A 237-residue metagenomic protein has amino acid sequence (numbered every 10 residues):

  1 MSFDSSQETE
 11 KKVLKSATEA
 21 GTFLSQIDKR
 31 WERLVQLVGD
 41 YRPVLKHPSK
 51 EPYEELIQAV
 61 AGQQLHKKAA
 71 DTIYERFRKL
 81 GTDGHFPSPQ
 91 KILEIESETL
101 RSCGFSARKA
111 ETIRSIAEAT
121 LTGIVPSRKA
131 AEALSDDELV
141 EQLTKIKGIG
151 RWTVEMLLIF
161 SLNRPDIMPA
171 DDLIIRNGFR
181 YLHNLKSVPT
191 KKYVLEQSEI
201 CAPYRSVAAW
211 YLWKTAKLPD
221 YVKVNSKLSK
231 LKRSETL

Functional and structural regions predicted by a protein language model:
M1-L134, E196-L237: N-terminal polyanion-binding entry modules of DNA glycosylases/AP lyases and select other DNA-binding proteins
A61, S135-R180: Catalytic DNA-binding helix-loop module of base-excision-repair DNA glycosylases/AP lyases
L65, L162, H183-S187, A216: Hydrophobic/aromatic-lined pockets within catalytic cores
K79, D83, E118-V125, K145-G148 (+3 more regions): Alpha-helix capping at helix-to-loop junctions
C103, I146-K147, H183, C201: Residues at alpha-helix termini
D172-E199, L228-R233, L237: C-terminal end-helix/capping segment
